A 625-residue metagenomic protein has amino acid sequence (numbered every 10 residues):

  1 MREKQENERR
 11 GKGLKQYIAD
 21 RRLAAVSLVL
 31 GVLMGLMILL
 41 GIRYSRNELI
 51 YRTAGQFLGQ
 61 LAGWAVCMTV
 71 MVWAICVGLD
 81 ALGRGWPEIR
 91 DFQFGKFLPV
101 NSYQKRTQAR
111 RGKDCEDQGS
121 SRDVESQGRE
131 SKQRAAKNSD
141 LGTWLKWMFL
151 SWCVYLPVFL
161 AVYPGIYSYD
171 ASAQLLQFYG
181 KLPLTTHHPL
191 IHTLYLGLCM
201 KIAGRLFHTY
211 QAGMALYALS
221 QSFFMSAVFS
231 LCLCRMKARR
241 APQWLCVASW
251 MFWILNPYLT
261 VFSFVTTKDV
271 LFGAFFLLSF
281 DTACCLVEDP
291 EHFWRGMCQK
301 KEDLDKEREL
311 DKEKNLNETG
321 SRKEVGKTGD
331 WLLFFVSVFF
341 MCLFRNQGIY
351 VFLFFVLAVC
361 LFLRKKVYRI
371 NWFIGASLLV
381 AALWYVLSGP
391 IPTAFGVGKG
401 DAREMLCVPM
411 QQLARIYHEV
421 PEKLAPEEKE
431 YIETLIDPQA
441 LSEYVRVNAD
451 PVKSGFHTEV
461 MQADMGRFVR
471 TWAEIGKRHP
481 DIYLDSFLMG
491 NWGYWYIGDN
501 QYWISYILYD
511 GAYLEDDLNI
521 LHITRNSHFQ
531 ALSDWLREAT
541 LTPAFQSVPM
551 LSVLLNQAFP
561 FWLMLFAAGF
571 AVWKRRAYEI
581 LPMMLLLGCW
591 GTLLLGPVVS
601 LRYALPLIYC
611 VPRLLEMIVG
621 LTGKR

Functional and structural regions predicted by a protein language model:
R2-G35, G55-Y155, L621-R625: Start-transfer (signal-anchor) and selected internal transmembrane alpha helices of multi-pass inner/ER membrane
Q60, A212-L216, G490-P582, L586: Membrane-interface anchor segments at the N-terminal boundary of transmembrane helices in multi-pass membrane enzymes
C115, L219-R240, L278: Transmembrane-helix motifs of polytopic, lipid-linked glycan transferases
V162-Q174, P183-C199, F207-A212, P606: Extracytoplasmic catalytic/substrate-binding loops of multi-pass membrane glycan-assembly enzymes
Y179, L231, L271-W294, V338 (+2 more regions): Specific aromatic-rich, kink-prone transmembrane helix
L190-L194, R205-S230: Loop-to-helix entry region of an early transmembrane alpha helix in multi-pass inner-membrane enzymes
D330-R345, L357, L379-W384: Membrane-interface alpha helices of multi-pass inner-membrane proteins
A394-F529: Membrane-proximal stem/loop segments at transmembrane-domain junctions that anchor or position
